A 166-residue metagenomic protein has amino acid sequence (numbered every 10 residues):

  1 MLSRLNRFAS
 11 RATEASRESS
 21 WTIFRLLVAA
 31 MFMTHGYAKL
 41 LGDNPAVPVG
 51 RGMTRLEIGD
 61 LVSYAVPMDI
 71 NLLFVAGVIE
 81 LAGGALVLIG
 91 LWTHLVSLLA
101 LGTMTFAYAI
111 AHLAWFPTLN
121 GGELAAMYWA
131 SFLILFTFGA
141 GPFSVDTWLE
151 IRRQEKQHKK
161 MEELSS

Functional and structural regions predicted by a protein language model:
M1-V47, P67-V78, A82, I89-S166: Extended, low-polarity transmembrane helix blocks
V47-M68: Perimembrane loop-to-helix junctions flanking transmembrane segments
